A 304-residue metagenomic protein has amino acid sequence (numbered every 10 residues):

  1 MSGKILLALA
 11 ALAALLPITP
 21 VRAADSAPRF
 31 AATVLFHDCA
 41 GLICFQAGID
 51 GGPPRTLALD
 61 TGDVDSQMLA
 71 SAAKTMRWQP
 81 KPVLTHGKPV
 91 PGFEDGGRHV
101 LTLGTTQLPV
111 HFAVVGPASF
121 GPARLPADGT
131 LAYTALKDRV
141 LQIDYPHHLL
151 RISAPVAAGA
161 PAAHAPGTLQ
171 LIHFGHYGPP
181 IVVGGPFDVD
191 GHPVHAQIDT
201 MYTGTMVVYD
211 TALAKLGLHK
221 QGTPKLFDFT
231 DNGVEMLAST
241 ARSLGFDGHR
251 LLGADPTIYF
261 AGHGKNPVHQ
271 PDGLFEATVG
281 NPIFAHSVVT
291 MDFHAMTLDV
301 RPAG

Functional and structural regions predicted by a protein language model:
M1-I5: Positively charged n-region of N-terminal signal peptides that target proteins for export
L6-P17: Bacterial N-terminal signal peptides
R22-G304: Pepsin/retropepsin-fold aspartyl endopeptidases
